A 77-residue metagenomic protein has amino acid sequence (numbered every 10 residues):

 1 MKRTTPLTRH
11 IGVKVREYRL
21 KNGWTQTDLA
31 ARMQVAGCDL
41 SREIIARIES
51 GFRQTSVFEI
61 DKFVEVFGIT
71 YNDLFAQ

Functional and structural regions predicted by a protein language model:
M1-N22: A short, Lys/Arg-rich alpha-helix, primarily the initiator
K2-P6, A31, E65, N72-Q77: Short, charged recognition helix plus adjacent turn of helix-turn-helix-like nucleic-acid-binding domains
V15, Q26, R42, V57-I60: Helix-turn-helix DNA-binding elements, focusing on the entry/boundary residues of the two helices that contact DNA
Y18, R32, I48, Q77: Residues in the recognition helix of alpha-helical DNA-binding motifs
L20, Q34-V35, S50, D61: Residue-level detection of the helix-turn-helix DNA-binding "recognition helix"
G23-R47: Short alpha-helical DNA-recognition segment
F52, S56-D73: DNA major-groove recognition helix of helix-turn-helix/homeodomain DNA-binding modules
